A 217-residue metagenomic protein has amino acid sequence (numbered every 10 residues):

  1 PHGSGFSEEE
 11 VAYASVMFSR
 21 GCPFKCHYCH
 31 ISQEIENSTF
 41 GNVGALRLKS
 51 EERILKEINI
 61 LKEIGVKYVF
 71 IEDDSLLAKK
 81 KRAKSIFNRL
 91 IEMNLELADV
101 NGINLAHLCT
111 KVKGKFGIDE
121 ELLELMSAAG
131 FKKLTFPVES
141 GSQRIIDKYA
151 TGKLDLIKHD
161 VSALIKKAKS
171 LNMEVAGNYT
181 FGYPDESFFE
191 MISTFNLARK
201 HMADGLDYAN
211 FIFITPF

Functional and structural regions predicted by a protein language model:
H2-E174, Y183, N196: Radical SAM [4Fe-4S] cluster-binding motif and immediate context
H2-G3, E8, A12-S15, F189-F217: C-terminal accessory regions of radical SAM enzymes
K81, C109, R144-Y149, F181-F189 (+1 more regions): Flexible glycine/acidic-rich beta-alpha junction loops that bind and position SAM and/or redox cofactors in anaerobic
